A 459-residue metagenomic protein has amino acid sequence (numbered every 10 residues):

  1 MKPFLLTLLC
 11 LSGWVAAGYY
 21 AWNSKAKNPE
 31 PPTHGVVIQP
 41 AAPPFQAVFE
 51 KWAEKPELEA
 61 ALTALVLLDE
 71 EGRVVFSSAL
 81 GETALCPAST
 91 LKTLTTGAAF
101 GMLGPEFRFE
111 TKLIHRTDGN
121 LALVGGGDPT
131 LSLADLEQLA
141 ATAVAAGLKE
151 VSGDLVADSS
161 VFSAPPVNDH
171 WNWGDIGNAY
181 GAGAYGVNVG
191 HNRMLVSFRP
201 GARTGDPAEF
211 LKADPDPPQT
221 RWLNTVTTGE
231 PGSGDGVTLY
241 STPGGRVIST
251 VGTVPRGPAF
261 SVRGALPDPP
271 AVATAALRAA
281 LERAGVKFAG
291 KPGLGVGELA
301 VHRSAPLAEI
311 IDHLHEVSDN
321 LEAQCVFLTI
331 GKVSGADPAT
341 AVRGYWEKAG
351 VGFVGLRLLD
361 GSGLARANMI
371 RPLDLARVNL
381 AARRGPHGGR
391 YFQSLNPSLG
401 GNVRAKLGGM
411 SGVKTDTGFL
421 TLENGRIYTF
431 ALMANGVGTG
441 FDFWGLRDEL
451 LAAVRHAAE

Functional and structural regions predicted by a protein language model:
M1-F4: Positively charged n-region of N-terminal signal peptides that target proteins for export
L6-G18: Hydrophobic membrane-insertion alpha-helices, especially the h-region of bacterial N-terminal signal peptides
G18-E54, G101-F353: Conserved serine DD-peptidase/penicillin-binding transpeptidase domain and beta-lactam-recognizing active-site
E54-A79: A short, well-structured edge-of-sheet supersecondary motif
L65-L67, T111-I114, T417: Short beta-strand scaffold segments in enzyme catalytic cores
G72-R73, K92-A99, L155, V187 (+6 more regions): Residue-level preference for non-acidic, small/hydrophobic
V75-S78, H302, V317, Q324-E459: Small-residue-rich helix-loop
S78-A98, M102, I311: Short active-site loop at a secondary-structure junction that contains or immediately precedes the catalytic residue(s)
